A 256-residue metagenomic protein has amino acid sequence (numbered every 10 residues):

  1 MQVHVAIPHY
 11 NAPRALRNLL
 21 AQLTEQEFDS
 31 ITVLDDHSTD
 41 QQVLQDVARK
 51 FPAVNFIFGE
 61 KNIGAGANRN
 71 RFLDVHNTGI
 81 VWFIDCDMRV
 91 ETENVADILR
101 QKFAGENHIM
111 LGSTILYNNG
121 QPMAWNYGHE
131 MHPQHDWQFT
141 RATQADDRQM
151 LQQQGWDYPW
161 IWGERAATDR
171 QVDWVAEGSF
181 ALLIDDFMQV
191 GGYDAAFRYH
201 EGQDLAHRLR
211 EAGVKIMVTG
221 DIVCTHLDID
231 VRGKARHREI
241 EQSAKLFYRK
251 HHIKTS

Functional and structural regions predicted by a protein language model:
A12-E25: Short, well-formed alpha-helical segments that are part of the catalytic scaffolds of diverse glycosyltransferases
V33-L44, R89: A conserved acidic beta->alpha catalytic loop
A48-G64: Conserved donor nucleotide-binding strand/loop of the catalytic core
G59-H76: Glycine-rich, basic loop-to-helix element that forms the pyrophosphate-binding segment of sugar-nucleotide handling
G79-R89: Short beta-strand-to-loop acidic/aromatic patch adjacent to the donor-nucleotide binding site
N94-Q144: Conserved donor NDP-sugar-binding/catalytic core segment of glycosyltransferases
Q144-L182: A recurrent flexible, glycine/aromatic-enriched loop bordering the glycosyltransferase active site that acts as
D173-S179, M188-R208, V214-V218, I222-C224: Donor nucleotide-sugar recognition loop
